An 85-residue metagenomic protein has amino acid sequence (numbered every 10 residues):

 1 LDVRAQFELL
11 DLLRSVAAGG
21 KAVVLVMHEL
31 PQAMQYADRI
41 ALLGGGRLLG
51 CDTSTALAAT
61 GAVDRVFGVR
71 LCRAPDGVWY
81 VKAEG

Functional and structural regions predicted by a protein language model:
V3-A5: Helix N-cap at the start of a conserved alpha-helix in ABC-type nucleotide-binding domains
F7-G19: Helical segment within the ABC ATPase nucleotide-binding domain
M27-H28: H-loop/switch region of ABC-family ATPase nucleotide-binding domains
A33-Q35: A short, surface-exposed alpha-helical micro-motif characterized by mixed small hydrophobic and charged/polar residues
A41: Conserved catalytic/dimer-interface elements of ABC ATPase nucleotide-binding domains
C51-D52: ABC ATPase "signature
R65-G85: ABC ATPase nucleotide-binding domains
